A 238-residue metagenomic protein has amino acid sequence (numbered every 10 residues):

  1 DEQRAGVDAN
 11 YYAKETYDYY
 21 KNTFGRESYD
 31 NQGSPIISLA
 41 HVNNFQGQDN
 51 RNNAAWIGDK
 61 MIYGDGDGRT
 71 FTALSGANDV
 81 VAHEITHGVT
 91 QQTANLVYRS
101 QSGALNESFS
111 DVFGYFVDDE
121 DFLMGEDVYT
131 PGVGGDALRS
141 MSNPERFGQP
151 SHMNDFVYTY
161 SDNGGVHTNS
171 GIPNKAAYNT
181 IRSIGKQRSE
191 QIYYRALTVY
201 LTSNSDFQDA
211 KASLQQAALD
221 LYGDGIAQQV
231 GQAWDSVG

Functional and structural regions predicted by a protein language model:
E2-N78, T90-G238: Zinc-dependent metallohydrolase catalytic domains
